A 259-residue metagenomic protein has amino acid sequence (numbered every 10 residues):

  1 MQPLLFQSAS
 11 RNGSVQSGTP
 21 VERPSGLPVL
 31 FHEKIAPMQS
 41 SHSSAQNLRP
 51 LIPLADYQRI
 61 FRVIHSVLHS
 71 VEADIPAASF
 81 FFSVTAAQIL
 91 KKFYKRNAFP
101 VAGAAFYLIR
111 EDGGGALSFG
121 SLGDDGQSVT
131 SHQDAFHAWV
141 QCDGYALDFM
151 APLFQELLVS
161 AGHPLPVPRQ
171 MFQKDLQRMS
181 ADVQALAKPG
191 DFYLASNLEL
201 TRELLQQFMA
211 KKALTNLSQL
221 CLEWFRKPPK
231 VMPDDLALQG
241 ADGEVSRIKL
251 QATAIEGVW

Functional and structural regions predicted by a protein language model:
P3, S8, S17, R23: Cationic, low-complexity basic patches in intrinsically disordered or flexible, solvent-exposed regions
A9, G13, P28-W259: A structural boundary/capping signal
T19-P20, P28: Intrinsically disordered, low-complexity segments enriched in serine/proline and basic residues
